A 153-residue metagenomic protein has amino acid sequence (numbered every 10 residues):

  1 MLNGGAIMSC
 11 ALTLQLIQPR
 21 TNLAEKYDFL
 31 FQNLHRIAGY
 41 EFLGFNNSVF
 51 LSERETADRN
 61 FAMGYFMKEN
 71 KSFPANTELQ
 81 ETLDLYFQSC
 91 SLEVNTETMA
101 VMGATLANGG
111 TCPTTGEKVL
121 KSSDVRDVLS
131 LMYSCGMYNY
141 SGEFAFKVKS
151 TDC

Functional and structural regions predicted by a protein language model:
M1-S89, A100: Active-site-adjacent helix/loop patches that line small-molecule binding or acyl-intermediate pockets
M8, E93-C112: Active-site-proximal alpha-helical segments within enzyme catalytic domains
L16-P19, G109-T114: Short helix-capping/linker segments at secondary-structure and domain boundaries
T82-Y86, C90, V94, G109 (+1 more regions): Cytosolic covalent-transfer regions centered on His/Cys nucleophiles that carry phosphoryl or persulfide groups
P113-C153: Conserved SxxK-family serine transpeptidase/carboxypeptidase catalytic domain of penicillin-binding proteins
